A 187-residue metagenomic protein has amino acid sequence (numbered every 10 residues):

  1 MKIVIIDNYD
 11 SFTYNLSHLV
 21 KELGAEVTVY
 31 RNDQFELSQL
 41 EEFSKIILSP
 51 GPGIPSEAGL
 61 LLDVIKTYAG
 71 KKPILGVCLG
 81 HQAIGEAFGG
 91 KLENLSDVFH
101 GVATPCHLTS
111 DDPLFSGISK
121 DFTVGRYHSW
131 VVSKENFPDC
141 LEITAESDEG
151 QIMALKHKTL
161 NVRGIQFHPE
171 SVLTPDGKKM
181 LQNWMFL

Functional and structural regions predicted by a protein language model:
M1-V4: Extreme N-terminal starter segment of soluble prokaryotic enzymes
S17-E26: Two-component/phosphorelay signaling modules centered on CheY-like receiver
E26-Q34: A short beta-strand-loop structural module common to alpha/beta enzyme folds
F35-F43: Short amphipathic alpha-helix with an adjacent loop that forms part of the alpha/beta core around
F43-D112, S116, L181-N183: Cysteine-nucleophile active-site neighborhood
P73-L75, K91, T123, E142 (+1 more regions): Proline-centered loop/turn at the N-terminus of a beta-strand
D112-T159: Catalytic beta-strand/loop cores that center a nucleophilic Ser/Cys/Thr and support acyl-enzyme chemistry
V172-L187: Acyltransferase
